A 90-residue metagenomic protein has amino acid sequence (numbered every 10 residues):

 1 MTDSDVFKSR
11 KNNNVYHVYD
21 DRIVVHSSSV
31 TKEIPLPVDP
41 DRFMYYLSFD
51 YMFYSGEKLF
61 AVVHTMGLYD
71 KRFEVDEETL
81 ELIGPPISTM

Functional and structural regions predicted by a protein language model:
M1-N13, V38-G56, P85-M90: Repeated scaffold domains used in trafficking and secretory/extracellular systems, primarily beta-propellers
M1-T2, R22-R42, D70-S88: Surface-exposed loop/turn elements that mediate protein-protein interactions on large endomembrane-trafficking
D5-Y19, V24, S55-G67: Short beta-strand elements that form the blades of beta-propeller/WD-repeat-like and other beta-sheet-rich scaffold
Y16-V18, M52, F73-V75: Assembly/interface hotspot detector across virion components, adhesins/toxins, and nucleic-acid enzymes
S29, I34, R42-K71: Acidic, low-complexity, intrinsically disordered interaction modules
